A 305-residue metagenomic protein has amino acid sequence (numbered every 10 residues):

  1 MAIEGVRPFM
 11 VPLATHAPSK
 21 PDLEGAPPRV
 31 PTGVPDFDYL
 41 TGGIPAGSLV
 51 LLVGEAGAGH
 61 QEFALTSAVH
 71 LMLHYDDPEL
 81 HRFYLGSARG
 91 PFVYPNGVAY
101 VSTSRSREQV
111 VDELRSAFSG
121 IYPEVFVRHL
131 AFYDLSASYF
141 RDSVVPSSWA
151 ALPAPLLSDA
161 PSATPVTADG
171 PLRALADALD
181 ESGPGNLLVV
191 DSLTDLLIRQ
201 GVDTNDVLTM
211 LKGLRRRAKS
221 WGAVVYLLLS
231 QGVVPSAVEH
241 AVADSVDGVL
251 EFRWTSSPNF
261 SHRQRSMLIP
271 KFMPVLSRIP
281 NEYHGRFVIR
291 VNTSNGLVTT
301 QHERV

Functional and structural regions predicted by a protein language model:
A2-E24, G57, F272-V305: C-terminal regions of RecA-like/P-loop NTPase motor modules
P28-D38: N-terminal pre-P-loop "Q-motif" helix
L40-S136: Walker A/P-loop NTP-binding active-site region of P-loop NTPases, recognizing the glycine-rich GxxxxGKT/S
L51-E55, G59, Y100-S102, Y133 (+4 more regions): Conserved beta-strand segments of the P-loop GTPase G domain that flank and frequently precede/overlap
S104-E108, A137-F140, T194-D195, Q231-P235 (+2 more regions): Conserved nucleotide-binding/hydrolysis micro-motifs of P-loop NTPases
D134-G213: Phosphate-binding/switch loop-helix module in NTP-utilizing enzymes
G183-L188, S220-L228: Loop/turn-to-beta-strand initiation segments
R216, A223-V298: Phosphate-binding/switch region of NTP-binding enzymes
